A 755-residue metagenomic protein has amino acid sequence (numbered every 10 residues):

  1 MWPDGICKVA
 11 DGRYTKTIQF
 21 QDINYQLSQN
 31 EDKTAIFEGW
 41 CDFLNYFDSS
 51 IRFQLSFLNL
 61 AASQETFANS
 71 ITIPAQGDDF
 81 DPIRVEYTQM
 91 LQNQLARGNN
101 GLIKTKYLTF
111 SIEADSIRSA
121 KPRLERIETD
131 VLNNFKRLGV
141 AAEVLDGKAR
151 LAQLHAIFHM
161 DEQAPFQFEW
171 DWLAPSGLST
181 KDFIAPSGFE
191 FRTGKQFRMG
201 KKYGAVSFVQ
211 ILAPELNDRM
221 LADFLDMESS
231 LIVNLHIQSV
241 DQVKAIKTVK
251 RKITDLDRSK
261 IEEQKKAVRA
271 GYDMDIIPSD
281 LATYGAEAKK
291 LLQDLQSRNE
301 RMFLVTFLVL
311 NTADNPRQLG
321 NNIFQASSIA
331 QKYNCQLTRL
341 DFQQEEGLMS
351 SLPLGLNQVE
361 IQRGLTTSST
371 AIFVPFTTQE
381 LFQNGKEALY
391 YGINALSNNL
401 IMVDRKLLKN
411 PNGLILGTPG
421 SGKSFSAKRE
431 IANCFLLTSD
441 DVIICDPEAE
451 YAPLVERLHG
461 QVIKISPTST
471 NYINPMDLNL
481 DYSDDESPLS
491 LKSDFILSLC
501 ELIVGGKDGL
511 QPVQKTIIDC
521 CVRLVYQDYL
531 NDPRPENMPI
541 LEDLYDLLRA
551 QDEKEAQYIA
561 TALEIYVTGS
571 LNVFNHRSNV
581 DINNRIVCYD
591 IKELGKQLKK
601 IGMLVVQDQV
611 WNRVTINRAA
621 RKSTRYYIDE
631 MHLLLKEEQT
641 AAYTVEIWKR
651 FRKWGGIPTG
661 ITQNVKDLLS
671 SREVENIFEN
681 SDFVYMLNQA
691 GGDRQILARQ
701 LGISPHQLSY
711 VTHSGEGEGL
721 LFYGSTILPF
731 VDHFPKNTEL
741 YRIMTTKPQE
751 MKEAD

Functional and structural regions predicted by a protein language model:
M1-T378: Extended, folded cores of ATP/NTP-driven motor/assembly subunits in large transport and secretion machines
I23, N30-S49, S56, L60 (+11 more regions): P-loop NTPase motor domains
I415: Hydrophobic anchor at the beta1->P-loop junction of P-loop NTPases
K423: Conserved lysine of the Walker
S426: Hydrophobic positions on the alpha1 helix immediately C-terminal to the Walker A/P-loop
N433-I443: Post-Walker A helix-loop "phosphate-sensing" segment adjacent to the P-loop in P-loop NTPases
H459-I463, E673-M686: A short helix-turn-beta junction within AAA+ P-loop NTPase domains corresponding to the substrate/partner-engaging
L701-D755: Conserved P-loop NTPase
